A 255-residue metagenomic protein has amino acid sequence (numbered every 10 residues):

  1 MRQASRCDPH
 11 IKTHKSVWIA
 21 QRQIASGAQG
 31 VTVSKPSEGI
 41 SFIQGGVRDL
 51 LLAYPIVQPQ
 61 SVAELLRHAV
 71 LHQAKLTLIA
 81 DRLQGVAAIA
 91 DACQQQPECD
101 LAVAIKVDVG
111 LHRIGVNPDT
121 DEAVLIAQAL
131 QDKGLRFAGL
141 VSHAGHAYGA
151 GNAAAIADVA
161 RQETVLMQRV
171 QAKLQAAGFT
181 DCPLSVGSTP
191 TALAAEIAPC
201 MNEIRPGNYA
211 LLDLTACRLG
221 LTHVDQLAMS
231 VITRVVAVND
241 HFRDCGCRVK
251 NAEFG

Functional and structural regions predicted by a protein language model:
M1-Q3: N-terminal, Lys/Arg-enriched amphipathic/low-complexity engagement segments that precede the first folded domain
S5-D8, K250-A252: Acidic, proline/serine/threonine- and glycine-rich low-complexity intrinsically disordered segments
C7-K12, P183-S185: Short glycine-rich phosphate-binding loop at a beta-alpha junction
H10-G149: Active-site-proximal beta-alpha core segment in soluble small-molecule metabolic enzymes
V57-A69, A88-A90, L140, A157-M167 (+2 more regions): A short, terminal or domain-edge coil/loop segment
A102, V109-H223: Active-site loop/helix belt of alpha/beta enzymes
L212-G255: Charged (often Lys/Glu-rich) extended helix/loop segments that serve as interaction or gating elements
